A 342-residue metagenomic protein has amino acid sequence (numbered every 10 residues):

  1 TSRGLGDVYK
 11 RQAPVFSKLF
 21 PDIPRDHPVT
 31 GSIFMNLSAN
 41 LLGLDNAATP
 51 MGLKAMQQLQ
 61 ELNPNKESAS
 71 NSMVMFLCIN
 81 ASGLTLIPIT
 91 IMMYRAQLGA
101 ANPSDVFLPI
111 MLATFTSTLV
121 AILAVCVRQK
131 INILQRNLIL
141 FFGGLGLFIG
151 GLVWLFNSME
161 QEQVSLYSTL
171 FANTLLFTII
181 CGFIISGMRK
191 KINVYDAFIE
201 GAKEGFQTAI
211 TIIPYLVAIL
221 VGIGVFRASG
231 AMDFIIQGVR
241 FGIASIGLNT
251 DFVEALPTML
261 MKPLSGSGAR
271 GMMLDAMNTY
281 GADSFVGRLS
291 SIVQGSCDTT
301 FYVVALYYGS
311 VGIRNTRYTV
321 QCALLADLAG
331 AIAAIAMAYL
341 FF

Functional and structural regions predicted by a protein language model:
T1-L5, Y9: Single conserved hydrophobic/aromatic residue that forms the stacking wall/gate of nucleotide- or nucleobase-binding
R11, V29-T30, A47, M51 (+2 more regions): Juxtamembrane loop-helix boundary motifs flanking transmembrane segments in multi-pass membrane proteins
F16-G52, V217-I235, R240-A276: Hydrophobic alpha-helical transmembrane segments of multi-pass integral membrane proteins, predominantly secondary
K18-G31, L62-S70, S168-L175, F206-P214 (+2 more regions): Membrane-interfacial loop-to-helix junctions in multi-pass transporters
M35-L44, L84-I87, A124-L134, M159-Y167 (+4 more regions): Juxtamembrane/interfacial segments around transmembrane helices
A48, A55-A96, A100-K130, L256-F342: C-terminal transmembrane helix pair
M93-R227, A244-I246, Y318-F342: Signature of multi-pass transmembrane helix bundles
